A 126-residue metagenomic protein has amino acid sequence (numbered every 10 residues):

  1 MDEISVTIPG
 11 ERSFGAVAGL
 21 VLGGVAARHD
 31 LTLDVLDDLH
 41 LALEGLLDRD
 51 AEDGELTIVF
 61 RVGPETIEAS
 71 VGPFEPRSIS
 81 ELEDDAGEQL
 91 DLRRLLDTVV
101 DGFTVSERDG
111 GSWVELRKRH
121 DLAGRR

Functional and structural regions predicted by a protein language model:
M1-I4, D48-R126: Conserved beta-strand-loop-beta-strand hairpin that lines the nucleotide-binding pocket of ATP/GTP-utilizing enzymes
D2-D30: Helix-loop-beta hinge of the Bergerat
A18-L22, A42-L43, L92: Generic structural signal for hydrophobic residues
H29-L56: Conserved ATP-binding N-box helix of the HATPase_c
